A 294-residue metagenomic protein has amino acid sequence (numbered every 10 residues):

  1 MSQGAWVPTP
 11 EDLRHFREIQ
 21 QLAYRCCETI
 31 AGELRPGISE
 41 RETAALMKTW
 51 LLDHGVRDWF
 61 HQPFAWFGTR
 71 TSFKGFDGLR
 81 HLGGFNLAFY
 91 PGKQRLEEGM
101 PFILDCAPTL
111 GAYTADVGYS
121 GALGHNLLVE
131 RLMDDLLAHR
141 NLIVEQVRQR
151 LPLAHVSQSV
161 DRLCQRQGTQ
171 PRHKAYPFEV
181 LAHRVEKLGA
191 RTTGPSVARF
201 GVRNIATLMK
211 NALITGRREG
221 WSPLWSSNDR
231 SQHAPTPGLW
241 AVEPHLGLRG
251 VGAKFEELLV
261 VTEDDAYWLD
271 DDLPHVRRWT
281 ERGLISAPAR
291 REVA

Functional and structural regions predicted by a protein language model:
M1-A294: Active-site neighborhoods and metal-handling regions in enzymes and metal-associated proteins
